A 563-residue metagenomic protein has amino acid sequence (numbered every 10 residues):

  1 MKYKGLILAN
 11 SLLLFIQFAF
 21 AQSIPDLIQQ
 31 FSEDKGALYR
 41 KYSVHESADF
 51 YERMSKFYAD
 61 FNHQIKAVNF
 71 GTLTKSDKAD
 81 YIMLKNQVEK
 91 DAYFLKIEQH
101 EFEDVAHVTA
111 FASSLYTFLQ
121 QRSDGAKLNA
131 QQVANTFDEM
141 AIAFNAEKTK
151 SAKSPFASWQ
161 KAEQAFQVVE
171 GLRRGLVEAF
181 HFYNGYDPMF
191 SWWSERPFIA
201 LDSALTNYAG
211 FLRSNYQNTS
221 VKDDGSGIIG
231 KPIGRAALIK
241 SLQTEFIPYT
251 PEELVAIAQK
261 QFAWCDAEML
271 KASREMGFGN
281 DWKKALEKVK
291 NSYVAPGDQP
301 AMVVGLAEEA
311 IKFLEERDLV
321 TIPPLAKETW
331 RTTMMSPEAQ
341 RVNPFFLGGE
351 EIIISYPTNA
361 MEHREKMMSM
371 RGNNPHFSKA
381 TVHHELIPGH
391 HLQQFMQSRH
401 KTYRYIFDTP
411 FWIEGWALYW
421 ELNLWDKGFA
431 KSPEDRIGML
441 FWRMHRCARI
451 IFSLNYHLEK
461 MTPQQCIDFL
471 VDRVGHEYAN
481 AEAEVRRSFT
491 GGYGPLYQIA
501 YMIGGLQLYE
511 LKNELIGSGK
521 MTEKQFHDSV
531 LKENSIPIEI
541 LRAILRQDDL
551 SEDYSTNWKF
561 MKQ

Functional and structural regions predicted by a protein language model:
M1-S23: Bacterial Sec-dependent N-terminal signal peptides
A21-Q563: N-terminal maturation segment of proteins
